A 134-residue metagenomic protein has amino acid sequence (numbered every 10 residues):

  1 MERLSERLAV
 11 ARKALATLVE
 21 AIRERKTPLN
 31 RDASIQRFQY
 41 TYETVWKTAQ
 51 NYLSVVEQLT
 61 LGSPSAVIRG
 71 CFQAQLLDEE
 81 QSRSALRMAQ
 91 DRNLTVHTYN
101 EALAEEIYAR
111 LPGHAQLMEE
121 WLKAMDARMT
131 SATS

Functional and structural regions predicted by a protein language model:
M1-S134: Solvent-exposed interaction patches of small proteins and small membrane subunits
